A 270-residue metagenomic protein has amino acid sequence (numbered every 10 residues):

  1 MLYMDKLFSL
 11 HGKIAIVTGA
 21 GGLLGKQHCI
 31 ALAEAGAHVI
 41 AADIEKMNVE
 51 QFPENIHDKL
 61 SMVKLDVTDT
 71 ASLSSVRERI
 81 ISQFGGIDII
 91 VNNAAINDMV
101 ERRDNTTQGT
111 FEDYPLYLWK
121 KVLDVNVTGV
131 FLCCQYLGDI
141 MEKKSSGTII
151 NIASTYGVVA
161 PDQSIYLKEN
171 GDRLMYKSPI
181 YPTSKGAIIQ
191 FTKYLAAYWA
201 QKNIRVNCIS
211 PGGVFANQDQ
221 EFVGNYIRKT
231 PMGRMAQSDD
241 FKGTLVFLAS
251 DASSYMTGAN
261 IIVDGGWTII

Functional and structural regions predicted by a protein language model:
L2-L7, N97, Q108, K168 (+2 more regions): Short C-terminal tail/terminal secondary-structure segment of NAD(P)H-dependent dehydrogenase/reductase domains
L7-I40, L195: Canonical Rossmann dinucleotide-binding motif of NAD(H)/NADP(H)-dependent dehydrogenases/reductases, specifically
A37-Q51: Conserved glycine-rich Rossmann-like NAD(P)H-binding loop of the short-chain dehydrogenase/reductase
I96, T110-F131, S146, I150 (+4 more regions): Catalytic Tyr-X3-Lys loop
Y114-L116, I150-A200, V214: Catalytic loop of short-chain dehydrogenase/reductase
D139, A197-Y198, S254: Alpha-helical segment proximal to the catalytic Tyr-Lys
A200, R205, M256-G258: Short, small/polar-rich loop/turn modules that mediate ligand/substrate recognition or access, typified
T230-F241, A252: A conserved structural motif in NAD(P)-dependent oxidoreductases
